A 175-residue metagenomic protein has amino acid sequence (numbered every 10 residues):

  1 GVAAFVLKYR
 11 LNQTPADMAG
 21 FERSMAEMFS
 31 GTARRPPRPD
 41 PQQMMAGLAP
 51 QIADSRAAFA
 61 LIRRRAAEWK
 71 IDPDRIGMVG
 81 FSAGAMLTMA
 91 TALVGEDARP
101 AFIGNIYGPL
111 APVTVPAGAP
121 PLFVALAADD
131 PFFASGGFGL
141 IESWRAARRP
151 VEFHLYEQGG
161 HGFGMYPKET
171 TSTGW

Functional and structural regions predicted by a protein language model:
V2-P15: Conserved alpha/beta-hydrolase
N12-G20, H161: Glycine-rich "HGGG/HGxG" loop immediately N-terminal to the catalytic nucleophile of the alpha/beta-hydrolase
F21-A67, G174: Alpha/beta-hydrolase active-site loop
A49-A119: Primarily recognizes the serine-hydrolase "nucleophile elbow" in alpha/beta-hydrolase and SGNH/GDSL folds
V124-L126: Short beta-strand/loop motif that positions the catalytic acidic residue of the alpha/beta-hydrolase fold
A128-P131, Q158-G160: Acidic beta-to-alpha connecting loop that harbors the catalytic carboxylate
P131-G137: Conserved alpha/beta-hydrolase "acid-adjacent" motif
R145-W175: C-terminal catalytic histidine-bearing segment of alpha/beta-hydrolase fold enzymes
